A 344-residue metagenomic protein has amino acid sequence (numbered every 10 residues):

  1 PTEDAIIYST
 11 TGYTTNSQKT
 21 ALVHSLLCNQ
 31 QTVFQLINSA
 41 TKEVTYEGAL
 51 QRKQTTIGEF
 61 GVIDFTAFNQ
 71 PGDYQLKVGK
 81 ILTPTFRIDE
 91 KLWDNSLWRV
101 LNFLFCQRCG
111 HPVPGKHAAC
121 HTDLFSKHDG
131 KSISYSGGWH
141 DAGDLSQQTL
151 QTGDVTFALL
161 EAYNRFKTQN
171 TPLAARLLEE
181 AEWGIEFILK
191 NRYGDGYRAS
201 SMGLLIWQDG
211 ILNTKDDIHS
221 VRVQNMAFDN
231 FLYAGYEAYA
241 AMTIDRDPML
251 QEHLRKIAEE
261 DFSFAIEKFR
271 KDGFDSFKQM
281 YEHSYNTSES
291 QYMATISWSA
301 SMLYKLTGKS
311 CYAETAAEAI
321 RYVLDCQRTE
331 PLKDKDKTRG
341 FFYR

Functional and structural regions predicted by a protein language model:
T2-A5, T15, Q31-F60, N69-D73 (+2 more regions): Glycan-recognition and catalytic cores of secretory/periplasmic carbohydrate-active enzymes
A5-L27: Contiguous beta-strand segments within globular domains
A21-V23, G48, I63, F86: Preference for bulky hydrophobic residues occupying beta-strand positions in well-ordered beta-sheet regions
F65-A67: Short, flexible loop/turn segments at beta-strand junctions in immunoglobulin-like and fibronectin type III
